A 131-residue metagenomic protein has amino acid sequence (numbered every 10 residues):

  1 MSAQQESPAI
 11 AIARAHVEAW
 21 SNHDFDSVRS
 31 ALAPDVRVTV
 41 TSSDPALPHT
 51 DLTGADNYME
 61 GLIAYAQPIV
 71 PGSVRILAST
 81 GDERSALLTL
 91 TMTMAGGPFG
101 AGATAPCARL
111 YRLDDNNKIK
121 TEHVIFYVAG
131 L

Functional and structural regions predicted by a protein language model:
M1, I12-A13, S43, L47 (+1 more regions): Residue-level detector of alpha-helix boundaries and kinks
M1-P34, L131: Short, low-complexity N-terminal intrinsically disordered segments enriched in polar/charged residues
A3-P8, I63-L131: A beta-strand edge to alpha-helix "cap/lid" segment located at domain peripheries
Q5-A11, A15, P48-H49, A55 (+1 more regions): Alpha-helical interaction segments
E6, S27-E83: A solvent-exposed, acidic/Ser-Thr-rich amphipathic alpha-helical stretch
I12, D24, G61-L62, C107: Hydrophobic alpha-helical segments typical of transmembrane helices and their membrane-interface/capping positions
A13, V36, Y58, A86-L88 (+1 more regions): Hydrophobic aliphatic residue packing
N22, N57, N116-N117: Detector for Asparagine
